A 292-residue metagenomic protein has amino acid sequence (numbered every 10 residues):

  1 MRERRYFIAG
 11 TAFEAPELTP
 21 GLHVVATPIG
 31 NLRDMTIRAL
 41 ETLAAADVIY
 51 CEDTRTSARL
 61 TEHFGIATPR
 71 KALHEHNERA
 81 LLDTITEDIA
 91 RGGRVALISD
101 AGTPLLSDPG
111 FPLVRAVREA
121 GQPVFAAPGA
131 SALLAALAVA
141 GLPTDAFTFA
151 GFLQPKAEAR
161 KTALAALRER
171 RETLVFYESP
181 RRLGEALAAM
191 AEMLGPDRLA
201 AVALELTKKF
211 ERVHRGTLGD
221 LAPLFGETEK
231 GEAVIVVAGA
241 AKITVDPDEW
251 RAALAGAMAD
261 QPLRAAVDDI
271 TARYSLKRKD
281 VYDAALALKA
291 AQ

Functional and structural regions predicted by a protein language model:
R2-E75: Glycine-rich, flexible N-terminal cofactor/catalytic loop recognition
R2-R4, A9, T19, R94 (+2 more regions): A contiguous loop/helix-start segment that scaffolds small-molecule binding in enzyme catalytic cores
L43-I49, G121-F125, T173-L174: Short active-site oxyanion
C51, A126-G129, F176, V202: General beta-strand structural signal in soluble alpha/beta enzymes
R55-S57, G102, A132, R182 (+1 more regions): Alpha-helix capping/helix-boundary segments
L73-R79, L153-K156: Conserved helicase motor
L105-A120, L187, A191: Short Gly/Thr/Asp-enriched flexible loops that form oxyanion-binding sites at enzyme active sites
P112-R170: Class I SAM-dependent methyltransferase SAM-binding "motif I" and its flanking Rossmann-like core
